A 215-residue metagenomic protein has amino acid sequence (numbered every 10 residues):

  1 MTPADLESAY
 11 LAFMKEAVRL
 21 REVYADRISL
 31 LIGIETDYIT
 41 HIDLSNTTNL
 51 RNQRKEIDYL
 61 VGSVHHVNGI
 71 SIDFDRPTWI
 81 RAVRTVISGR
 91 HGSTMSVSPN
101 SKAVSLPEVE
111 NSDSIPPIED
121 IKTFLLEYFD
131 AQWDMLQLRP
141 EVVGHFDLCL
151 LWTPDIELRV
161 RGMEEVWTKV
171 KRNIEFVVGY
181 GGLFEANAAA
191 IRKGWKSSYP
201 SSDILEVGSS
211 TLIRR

Functional and structural regions predicted by a protein language model:
P3-G179: Extended substrate/RNA-proximal surfaces in nucleic-acid metabolism proteins
F146, S210-R215: Short acidic/histidine-rich active-site segments
W152-R159, A189, K193-L205: Histidine/acidic-residue-rich catalytic or RNA/ligand-binding cores of hydrolases and nuclease-related proteins
K171-E175, Y199-S209: A short, acidic, amphipathic alpha-helical segment used as a generic capping/interface helix at domain edges
G182: Cell-wall glycan-active module
